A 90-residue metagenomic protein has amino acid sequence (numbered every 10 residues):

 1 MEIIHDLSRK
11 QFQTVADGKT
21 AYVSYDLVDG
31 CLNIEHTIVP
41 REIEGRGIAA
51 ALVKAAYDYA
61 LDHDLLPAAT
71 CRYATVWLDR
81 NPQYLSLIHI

Functional and structural regions predicted by a protein language model:
M1-C31: N-terminal first-folded block
T37-E44: A short, internal acetyl-CoA/4′-phosphopantetheine-binding micro-motif in the GNAT/acyltransferase core
I38, R72-Y73: Alpha-helix/helix-capping structural signal
G45-A56: Conserved acetyl-CoA-binding loop-helix of GNAT-fold acetyltransferases
A60-R72: Conserved GNAT acetyl-CoA-binding A-motif
I88-I90: Conserved small/polar residues in nucleotide/adenosyl-binding loops
